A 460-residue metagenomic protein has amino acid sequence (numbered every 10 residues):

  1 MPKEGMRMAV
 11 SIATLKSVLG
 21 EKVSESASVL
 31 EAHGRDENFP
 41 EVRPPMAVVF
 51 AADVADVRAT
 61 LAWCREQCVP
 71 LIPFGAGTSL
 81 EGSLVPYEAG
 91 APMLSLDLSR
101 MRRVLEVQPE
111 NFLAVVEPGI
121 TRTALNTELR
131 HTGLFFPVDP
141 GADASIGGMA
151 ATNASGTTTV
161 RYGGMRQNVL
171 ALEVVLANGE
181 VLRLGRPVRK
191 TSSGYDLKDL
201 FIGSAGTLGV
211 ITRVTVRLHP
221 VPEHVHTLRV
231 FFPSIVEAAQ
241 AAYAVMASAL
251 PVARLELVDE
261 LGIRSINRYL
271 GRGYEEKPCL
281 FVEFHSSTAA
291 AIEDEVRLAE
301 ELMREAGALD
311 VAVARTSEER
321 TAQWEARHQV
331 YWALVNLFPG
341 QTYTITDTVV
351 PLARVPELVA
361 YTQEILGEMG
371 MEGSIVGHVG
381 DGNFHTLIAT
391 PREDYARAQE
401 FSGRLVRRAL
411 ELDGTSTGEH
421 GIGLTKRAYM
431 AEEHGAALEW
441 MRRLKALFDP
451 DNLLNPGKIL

Functional and structural regions predicted by a protein language model:
P2-A62, S79-F112, G262-L270, S317-I345 (+1 more regions): N-terminal flexible segment immediately upstream of the FAD-binding catalytic core in FAD-dependent oxidoreductases
E21, L410-I422, G435, P450-L454: Alpha-helix capping/hinge segments and adjacent helical runs
E25-H33, P220, H226, V230-R404 (+2 more regions): C-terminal substrate-recognition/cap domain of FAD-linked oxidoreductases
R103-E256, L453-N455: FAD-binding subdomain of flavoenzyme oxidoreductases
E180, R427-L460: Activity-critical C-terminal alpha-helical subdomain
